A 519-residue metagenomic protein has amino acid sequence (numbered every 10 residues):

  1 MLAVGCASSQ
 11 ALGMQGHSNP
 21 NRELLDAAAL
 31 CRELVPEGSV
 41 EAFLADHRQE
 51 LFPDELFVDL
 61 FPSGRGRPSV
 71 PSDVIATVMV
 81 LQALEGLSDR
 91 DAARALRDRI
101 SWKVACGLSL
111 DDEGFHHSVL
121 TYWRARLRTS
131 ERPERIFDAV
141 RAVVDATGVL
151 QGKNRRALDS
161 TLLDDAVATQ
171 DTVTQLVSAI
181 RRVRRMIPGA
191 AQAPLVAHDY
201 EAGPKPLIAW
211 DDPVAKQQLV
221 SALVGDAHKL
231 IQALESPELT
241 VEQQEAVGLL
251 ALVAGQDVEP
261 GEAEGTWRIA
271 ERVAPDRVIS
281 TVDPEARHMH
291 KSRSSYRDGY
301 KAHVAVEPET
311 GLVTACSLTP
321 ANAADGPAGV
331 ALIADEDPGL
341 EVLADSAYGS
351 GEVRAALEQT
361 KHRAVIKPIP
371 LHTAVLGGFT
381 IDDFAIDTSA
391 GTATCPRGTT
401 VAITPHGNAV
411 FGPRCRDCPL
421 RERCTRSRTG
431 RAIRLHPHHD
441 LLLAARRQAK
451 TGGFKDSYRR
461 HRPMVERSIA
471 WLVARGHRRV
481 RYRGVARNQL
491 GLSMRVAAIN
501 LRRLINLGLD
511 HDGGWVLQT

Functional and structural regions predicted by a protein language model:
M1-D26, H511-T519: Intrinsically disordered, low-complexity and often Lys/Arg-enriched segments
L30: Carboxylate/His-rich catalytic cores and anion/metal-binding grooves
V35-V80, L84-E85, L435-P437, L441: Basic, short loop/linker segments at the boundary and entry of helix-turn-helix/winged-helix-like folds
D54-E55, R99, K103, R475: A short secondary-structure junction motif
D59-P62, I75-L81, A105, T314-S317 (+1 more regions): Glycine- and acidic
L60-V74, E85-I136: Trp/Phe/Arg-rich N-terminal binding region typifying the photolyase-homology
D91, D112-G114, L120-T519: Anion-binding and metal-coordination hotspots
